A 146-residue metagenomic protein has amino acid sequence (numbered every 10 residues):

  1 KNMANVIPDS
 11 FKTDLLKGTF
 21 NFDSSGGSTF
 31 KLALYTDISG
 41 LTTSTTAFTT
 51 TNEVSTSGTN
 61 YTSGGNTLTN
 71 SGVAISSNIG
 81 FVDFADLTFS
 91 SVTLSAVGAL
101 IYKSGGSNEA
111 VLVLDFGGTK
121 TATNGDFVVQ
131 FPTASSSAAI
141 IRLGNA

Functional and structural regions predicted by a protein language model:
N2-V97, S104-A146: Small cysteine-rich, disulfide-bonded extracellular modules of the LU/uPAR three-finger superfamily and closely related
